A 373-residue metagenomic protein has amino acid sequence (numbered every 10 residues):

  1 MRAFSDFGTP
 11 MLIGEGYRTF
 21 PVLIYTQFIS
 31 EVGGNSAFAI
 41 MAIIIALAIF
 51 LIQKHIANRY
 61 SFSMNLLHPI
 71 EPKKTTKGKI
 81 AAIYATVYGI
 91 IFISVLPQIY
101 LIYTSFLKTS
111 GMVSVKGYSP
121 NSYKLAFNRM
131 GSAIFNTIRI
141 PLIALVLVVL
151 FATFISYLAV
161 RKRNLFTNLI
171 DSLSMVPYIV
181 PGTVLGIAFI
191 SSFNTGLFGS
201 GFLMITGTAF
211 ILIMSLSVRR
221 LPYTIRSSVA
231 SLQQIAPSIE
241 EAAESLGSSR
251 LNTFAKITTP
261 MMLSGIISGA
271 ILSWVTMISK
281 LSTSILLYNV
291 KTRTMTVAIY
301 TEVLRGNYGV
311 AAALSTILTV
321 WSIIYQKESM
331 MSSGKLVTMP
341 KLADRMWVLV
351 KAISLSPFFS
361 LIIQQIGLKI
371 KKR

Functional and structural regions predicted by a protein language model:
M1-S5, A85-Q98, V176, V180 (+4 more regions): Transmembrane alpha-helices
F4, P10-L47, T76-K79, K108-S132 (+2 more regions): Interhelical loop and adjacent transmembrane-helix boundary motif in polytopic membrane transport permeases
P10-E15, H68-K73, L107, G111-P120 (+5 more regions): Membrane-interfacial helix termini and adjacent extracytoplasmic/periplasmic loops of multi-pass transporters
S36-K77, Y157-A159, V229-E240, E244 (+4 more regions): C-terminal transmembrane helix and the adjacent membrane-cytosol boundary/short C-terminal tail of inner/organellar
M41-I56, N128-A159, F166-L169, R250: Transmembrane alpha-helix signature in integral membrane proteins
T75-T86, F154-F189: Cytoplasmic-entry segments and transmembrane alpha-helices of multi-pass inner-membrane transporters
I80, R163-L169, I211, I225 (+1 more regions): Amphipathic cytosolic juxtamembrane alpha-helices at the membrane-cytosol interface of multi-pass membrane transporters
I83, Y88, R129-P141, I179 (+2 more regions): Loop-to-helix entry region at the N-terminal start of transmembrane alpha-helices in multi-pass membrane transporters
